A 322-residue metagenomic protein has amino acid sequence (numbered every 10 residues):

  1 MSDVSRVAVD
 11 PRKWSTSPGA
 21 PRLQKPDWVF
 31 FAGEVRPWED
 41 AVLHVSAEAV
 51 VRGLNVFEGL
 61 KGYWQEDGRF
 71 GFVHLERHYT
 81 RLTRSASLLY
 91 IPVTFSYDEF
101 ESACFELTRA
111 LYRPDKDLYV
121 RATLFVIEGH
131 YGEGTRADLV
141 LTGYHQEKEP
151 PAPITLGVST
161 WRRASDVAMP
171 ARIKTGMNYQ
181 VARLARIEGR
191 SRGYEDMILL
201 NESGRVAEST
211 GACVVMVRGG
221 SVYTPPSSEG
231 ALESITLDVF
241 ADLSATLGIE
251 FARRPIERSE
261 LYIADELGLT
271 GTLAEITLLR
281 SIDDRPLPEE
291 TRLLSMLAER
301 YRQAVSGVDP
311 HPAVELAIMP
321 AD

Functional and structural regions predicted by a protein language model:
M1-F95, S102-E106, H130-D322: Helix-start/capping segments and mature chain N-termini
F100-E128: Short, acidic/charged, Gly/Pro-enriched secondary-structure junctions
